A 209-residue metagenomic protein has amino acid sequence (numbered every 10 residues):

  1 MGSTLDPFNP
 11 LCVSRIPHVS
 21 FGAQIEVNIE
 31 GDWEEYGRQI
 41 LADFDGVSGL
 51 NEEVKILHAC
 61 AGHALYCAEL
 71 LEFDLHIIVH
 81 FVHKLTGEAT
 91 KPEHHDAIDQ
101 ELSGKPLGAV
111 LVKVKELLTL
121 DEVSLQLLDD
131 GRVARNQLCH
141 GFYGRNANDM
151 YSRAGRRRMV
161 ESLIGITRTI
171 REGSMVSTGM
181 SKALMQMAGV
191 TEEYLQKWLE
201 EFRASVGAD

Functional and structural regions predicted by a protein language model:
P10, V19-G108, E122-V133, Q137-H140 (+1 more regions): Amphipathic alpha-helical interface elements
E101-L120, G155-R168: Short, glycine/alanine-rich amphipathic alpha-helical segment that often forms an alpha-turn-alpha hairpin
V123-M180: Charge-enriched, short contiguous segments at helix-coil
R203, G207: Short terminal or interdomain "cap/linker" segment that borders an active site or interface and mediates
